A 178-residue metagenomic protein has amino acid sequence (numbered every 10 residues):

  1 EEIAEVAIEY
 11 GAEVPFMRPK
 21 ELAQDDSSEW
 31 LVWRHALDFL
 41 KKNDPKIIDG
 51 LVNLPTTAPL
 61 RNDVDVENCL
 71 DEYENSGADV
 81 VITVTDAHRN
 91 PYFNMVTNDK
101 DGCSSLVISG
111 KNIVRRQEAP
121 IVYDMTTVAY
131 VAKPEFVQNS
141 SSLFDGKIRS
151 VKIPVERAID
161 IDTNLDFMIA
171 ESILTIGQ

Functional and structural regions predicted by a protein language model:
E2-V52, R61, N68: Short phosphate-binding loop-to-helix
A4-I8, E74, E171: Class I S-adenosyl-L-methionine
E9, D38-K42, N75, N139 (+2 more regions): Secondary-structure boundary motif
E21-D25, R89-N90, E156-I159: A short acidic, often aromatic-flanked loop/helix-cap motif at beta-alpha or helix-coil junctions that lines enzyme
E29-R34, V96-N98, N164-M168: Short, surface-exposed amphipathic charged segments that create phosphate/polyanion-binding patches used for binding
P59-K147, K152: Conserved core of the sugar-phosphate nucleotidyltransferase
S150-K152, E156-Q178: Hydrophobic helical membrane-anchoring modules
